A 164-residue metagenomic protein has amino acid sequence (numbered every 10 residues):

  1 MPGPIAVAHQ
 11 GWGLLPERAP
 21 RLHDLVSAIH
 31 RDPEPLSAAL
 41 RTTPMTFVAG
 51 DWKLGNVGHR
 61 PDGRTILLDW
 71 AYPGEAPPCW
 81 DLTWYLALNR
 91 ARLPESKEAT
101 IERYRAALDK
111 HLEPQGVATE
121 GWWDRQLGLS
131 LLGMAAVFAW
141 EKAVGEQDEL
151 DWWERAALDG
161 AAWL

Functional and structural regions predicted by a protein language model:
M1, P73, R105-L112, E154-L164: Short, mixed-charge aromatic SLiMs
M1-A49: ATP-dependent phospho-/nucleotidyl transfer catalytic cores
P16, R41, Y72, A87-R90: Alpha-solenoid HEAT/Armadillo repeat architecture
H23-S27, W123, K142-L164: Regulatory N- and C-terminal appendages and interdomain linkers associated with kinase/kinase-like NTP transferase
E34-W80: Active-site acidic catalytic loop and adjacent metal/ATP-binding pocket of ATP-dependent phosphoryl transfer enzymes
P78-E113, L131-L150, G160: Active-site activation/catalytic loop segments of kinase-like enzymes and analogous catalytic loops in related
P114-L131: All-alpha amphipathic helical-bundle segments outside canonical DNA-binding/catalytic cores that form hydrophobic
